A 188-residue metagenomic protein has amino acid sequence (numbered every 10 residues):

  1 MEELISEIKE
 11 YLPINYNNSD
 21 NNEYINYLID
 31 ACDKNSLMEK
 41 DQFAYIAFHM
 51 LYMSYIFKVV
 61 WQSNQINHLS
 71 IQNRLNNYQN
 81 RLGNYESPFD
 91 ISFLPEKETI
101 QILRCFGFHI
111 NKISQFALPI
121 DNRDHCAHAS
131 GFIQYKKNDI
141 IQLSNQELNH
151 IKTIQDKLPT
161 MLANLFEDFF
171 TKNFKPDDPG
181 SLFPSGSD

Functional and structural regions predicted by a protein language model:
M1-A44, T160-G186: Charged alpha-helical initiation segments
L4-E7, N64, R81-G83: Charged, terminal alpha-helix-loop-beta segments that serve as non-catalytic nucleic-acid engagement and/or assembly
I14-D20, N84-N122: Short, mixed-charge amphipathic alpha-helical segments
A47-F48, Y55: Inward-facing hydrophobic residues that define packing positions of alpha-helical scaffold repeats
S54-S63: Extended, well-ordered alpha-helical segments in internal regulatory regions
S63-N73: Short, glycine/acidic-rich hinge or "gate" loops at secondary-structure transitions that mediate conformational
I71-I91: Short, contiguous, well-structured surface segments enriched in hydrophobic/aromatic residues
I102-P176: Charge-enriched, short contiguous segments at helix-coil
